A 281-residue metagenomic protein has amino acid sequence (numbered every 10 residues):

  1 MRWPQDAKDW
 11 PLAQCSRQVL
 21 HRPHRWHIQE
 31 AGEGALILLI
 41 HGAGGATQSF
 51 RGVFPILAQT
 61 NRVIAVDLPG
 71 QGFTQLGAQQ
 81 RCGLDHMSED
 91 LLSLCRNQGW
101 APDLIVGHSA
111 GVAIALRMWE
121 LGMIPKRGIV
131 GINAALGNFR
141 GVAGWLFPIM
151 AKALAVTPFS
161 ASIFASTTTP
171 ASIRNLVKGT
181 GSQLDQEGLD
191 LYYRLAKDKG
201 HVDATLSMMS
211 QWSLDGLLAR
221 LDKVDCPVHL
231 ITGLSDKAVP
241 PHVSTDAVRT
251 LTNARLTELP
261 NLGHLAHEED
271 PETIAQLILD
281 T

Functional and structural regions predicted by a protein language model:
W10-L12, H21-P23, H27-Q29, I64-A110 (+1 more regions): Active-site loop/oxyanion-hole signature of alpha/beta-hydrolase fold enzymes
H27-F73: Conserved HGGG/HGGXW glycine-rich cap/lid loop of the alpha/beta-hydrolase fold
E120, K126-P158: Flexible "cap/lid" loop of the alpha/beta hydrolase fold
N138-G144, S162-D222: Conserved alpha/beta-hydrolase catalytic His-Asp/Glu region
V224, L230-T232: Short beta-strand/loop motif that positions the catalytic acidic residue of the alpha/beta-hydrolase fold
C226, P240-A247: Short alpha-helix in the alpha/beta-hydrolase fold that links the catalytic acid
L234-V239: Acidic catalytic loop of the alpha/beta-hydrolase fold
L262-A275: Catalytic histidine-centered segment of alpha/beta-hydrolase-like enzymes
